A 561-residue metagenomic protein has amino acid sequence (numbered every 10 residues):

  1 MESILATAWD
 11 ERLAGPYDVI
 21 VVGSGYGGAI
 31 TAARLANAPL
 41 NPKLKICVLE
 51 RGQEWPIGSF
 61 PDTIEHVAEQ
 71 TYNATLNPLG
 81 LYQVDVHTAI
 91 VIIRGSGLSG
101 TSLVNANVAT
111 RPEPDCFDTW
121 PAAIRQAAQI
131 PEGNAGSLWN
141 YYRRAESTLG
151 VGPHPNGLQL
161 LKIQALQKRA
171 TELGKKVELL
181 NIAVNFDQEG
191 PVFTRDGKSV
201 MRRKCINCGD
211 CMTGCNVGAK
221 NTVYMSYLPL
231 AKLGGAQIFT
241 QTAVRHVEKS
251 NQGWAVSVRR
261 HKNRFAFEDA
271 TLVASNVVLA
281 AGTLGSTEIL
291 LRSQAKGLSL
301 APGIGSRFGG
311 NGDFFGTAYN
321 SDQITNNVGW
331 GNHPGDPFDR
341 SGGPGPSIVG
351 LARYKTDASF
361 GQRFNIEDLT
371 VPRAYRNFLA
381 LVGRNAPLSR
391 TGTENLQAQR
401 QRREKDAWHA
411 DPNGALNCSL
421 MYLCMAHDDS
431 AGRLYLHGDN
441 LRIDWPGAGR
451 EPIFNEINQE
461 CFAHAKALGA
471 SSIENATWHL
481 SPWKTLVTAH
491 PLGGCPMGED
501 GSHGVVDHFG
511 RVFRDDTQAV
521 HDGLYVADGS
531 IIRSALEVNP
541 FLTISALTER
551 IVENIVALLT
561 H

Functional and structural regions predicted by a protein language model:
M1-V19, N37-K43, A557-H561: Extreme N-terminal leader/targeting segments of oxidoreductases
E11-G27, C47, L279: Beta1/beta-strand and adjacent pyrophosphate-binding region of the FAD-binding site in flavoprotein oxidoreductases
N37-I64, G97, V217, L233 (+6 more regions): Glycine-rich loop(s) and the adjacent beta-strand/alpha-helix scaffold that form part
H66-N156, M425: Redox-cofactor-proximal catalytic regions of oxidoreductases
L79, C208-C211, E248-K249, S419-L423 (+3 more regions): A glycine-rich dinucleotide-binding beta-alpha-beta segment and adjacent secondary-structure elements that constitute
V86, A123, P131, A301-N440 (+3 more regions): FAD cofactor-binding and catalytic pocket of flavoenzymes
I124-A243, V487: Conserved redox-cofactor binding core of oxidoreductases
N181-V184, T240-A255, R259-K262: A conserved short coil-to-beta-strand element within the FAD-binding core of flavoproteins
